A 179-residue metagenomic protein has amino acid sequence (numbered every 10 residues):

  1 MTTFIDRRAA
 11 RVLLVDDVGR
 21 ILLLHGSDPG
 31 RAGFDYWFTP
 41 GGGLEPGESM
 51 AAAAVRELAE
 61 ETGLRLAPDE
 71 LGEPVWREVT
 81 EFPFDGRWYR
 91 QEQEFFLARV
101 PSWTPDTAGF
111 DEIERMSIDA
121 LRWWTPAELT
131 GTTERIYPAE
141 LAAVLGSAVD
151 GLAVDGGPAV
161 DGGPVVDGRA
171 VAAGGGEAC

Functional and structural regions predicted by a protein language model:
M1-F38: N-terminal strand-loop-strand
D6, Y89-E92, R115: A short, structural micro-pattern
L14, H25, L97-R99, R122-T125: Short, well-ordered beta-strand micro-motif
L24, G47, L129-T132: Residues that scaffold the ATP/ADP-binding catalytic core of kinase and kinase-like folds
H25, V75-E78: Short hydrophobic alpha-helix segments
G30, F34-D35, S102-C179: Nudix hydrolase/Nudix homology domain
T39-P74: The catalytic Nudix box helix
E78-G109, R122: Active-site-adjacent beta-strand/loop module that shapes the phosphate/pyrophosphate-binding cleft
